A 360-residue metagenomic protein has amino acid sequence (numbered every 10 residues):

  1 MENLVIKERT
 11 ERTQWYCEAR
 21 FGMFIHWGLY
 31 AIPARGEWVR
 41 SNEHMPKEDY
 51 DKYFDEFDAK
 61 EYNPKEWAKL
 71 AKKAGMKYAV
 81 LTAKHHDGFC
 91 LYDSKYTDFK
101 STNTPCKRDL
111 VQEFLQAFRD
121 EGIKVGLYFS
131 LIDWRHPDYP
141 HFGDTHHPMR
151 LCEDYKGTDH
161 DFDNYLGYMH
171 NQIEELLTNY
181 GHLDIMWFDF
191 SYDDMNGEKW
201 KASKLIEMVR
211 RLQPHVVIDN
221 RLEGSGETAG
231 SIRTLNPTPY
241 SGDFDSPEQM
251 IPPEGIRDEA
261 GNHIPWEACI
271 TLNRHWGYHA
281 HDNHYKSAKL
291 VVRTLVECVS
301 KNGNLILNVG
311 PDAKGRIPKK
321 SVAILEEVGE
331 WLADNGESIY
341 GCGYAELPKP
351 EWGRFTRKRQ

Functional and structural regions predicted by a protein language model:
M1-Q360: Mature catalytic domains of secreted/periplasmic carbohydrate-active enzymes
